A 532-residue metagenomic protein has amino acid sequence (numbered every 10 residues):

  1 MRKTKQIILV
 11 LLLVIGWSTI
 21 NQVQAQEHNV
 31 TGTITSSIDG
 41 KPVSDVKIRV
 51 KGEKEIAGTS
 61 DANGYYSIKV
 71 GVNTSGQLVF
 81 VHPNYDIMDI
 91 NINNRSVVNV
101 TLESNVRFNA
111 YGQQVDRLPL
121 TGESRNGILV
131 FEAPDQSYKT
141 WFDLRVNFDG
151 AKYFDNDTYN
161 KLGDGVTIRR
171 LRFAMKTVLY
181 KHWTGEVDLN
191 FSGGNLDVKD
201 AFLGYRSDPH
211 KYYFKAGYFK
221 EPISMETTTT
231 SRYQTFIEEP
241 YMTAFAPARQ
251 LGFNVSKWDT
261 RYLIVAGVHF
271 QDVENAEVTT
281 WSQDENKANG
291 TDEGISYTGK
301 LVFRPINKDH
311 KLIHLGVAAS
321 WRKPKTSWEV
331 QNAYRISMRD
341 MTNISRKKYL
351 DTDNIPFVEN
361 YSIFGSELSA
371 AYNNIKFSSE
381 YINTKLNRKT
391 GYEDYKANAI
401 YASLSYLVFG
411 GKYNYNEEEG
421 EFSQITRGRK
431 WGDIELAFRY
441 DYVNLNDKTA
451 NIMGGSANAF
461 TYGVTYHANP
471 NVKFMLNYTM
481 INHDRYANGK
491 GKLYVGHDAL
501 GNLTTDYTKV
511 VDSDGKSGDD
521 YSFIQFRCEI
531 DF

Functional and structural regions predicted by a protein language model:
M1-T31: Bacterial Sec-dependent N-terminal signal peptides
Q26-V43: Structural motif
G52-E53, V79-I90: A short, solvent-exposed loop/turn motif at the edges and junctions of modular extracellular/periplasmic domains
K54-Y65: Short, acidic Ser/Thr/Gly-rich low-complexity loop/linker segments typical of extracellular and cell-surface proteins
S67-S75, I92: Short Pro-Gly-centered beta-turn/loop motif in secreted/extracellular proteins
I92-Y111: Extracellular beta-sheet/turn segments enriched in Thr/Pro/Gly and aliphatic residues
L129-F154, T158-T280, A288-K325, Y401-G411 (+4 more regions): Outer membrane beta-barrel
Y159, E329-F532: Outer-membrane beta-barrel pore domains
